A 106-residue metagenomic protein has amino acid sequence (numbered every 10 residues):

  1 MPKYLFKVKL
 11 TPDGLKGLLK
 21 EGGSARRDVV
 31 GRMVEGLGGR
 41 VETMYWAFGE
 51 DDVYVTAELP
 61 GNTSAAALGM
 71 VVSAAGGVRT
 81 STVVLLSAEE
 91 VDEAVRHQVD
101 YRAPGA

Functional and structural regions predicted by a protein language model:
M1-A106: A compositional/biophysical signature of low hydrophobicity enriched in polar/charged and small residues
